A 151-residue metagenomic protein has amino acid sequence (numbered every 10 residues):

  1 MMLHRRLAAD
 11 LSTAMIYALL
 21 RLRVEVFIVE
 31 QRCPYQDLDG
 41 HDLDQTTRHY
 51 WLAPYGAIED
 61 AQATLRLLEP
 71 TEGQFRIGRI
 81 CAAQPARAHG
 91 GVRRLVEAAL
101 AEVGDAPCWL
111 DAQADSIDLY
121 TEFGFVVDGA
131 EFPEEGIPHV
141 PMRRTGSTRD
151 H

Functional and structural regions predicted by a protein language model:
M1-Q45, W51-D60, H151: Short amphipathic alpha-helix that is part of the acyltransferase structural core
P34-Q36, T47-A53, T64, R79 (+2 more regions): Short hydrophobic/aromatic beta-strand element in the GNAT-like acyltransferase core that lines or flanks the acyl-donor
D44, T71-G73, E134-P138: Short acidic/glycine-enriched loop/turn segments that link adjacent beta-strands
W51, I58-C81: Conserved beta-strand in the GNAT
A82, R87-A101: Conserved acetyl-CoA-binding loop-helix of GNAT-fold acetyltransferases
A101-A114: Conserved GNAT acetyl-CoA-binding A-motif
A114-P138: Conserved active-site alpha-helix within GNAT-family acetyltransferase domains
